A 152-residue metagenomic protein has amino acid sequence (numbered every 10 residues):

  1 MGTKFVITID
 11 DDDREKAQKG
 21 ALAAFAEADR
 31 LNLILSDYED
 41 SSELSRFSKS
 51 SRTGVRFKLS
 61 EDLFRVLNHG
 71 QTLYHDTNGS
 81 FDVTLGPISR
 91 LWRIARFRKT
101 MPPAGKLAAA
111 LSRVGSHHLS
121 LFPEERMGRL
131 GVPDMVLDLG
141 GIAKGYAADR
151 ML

Functional and structural regions predicted by a protein language model:
M1-G140: A contiguous, well-ordered beta/alpha segment that forms the leading edge of an enzyme domain
G141-L152: Cysteine-centered nucleophilic/redox motifs
